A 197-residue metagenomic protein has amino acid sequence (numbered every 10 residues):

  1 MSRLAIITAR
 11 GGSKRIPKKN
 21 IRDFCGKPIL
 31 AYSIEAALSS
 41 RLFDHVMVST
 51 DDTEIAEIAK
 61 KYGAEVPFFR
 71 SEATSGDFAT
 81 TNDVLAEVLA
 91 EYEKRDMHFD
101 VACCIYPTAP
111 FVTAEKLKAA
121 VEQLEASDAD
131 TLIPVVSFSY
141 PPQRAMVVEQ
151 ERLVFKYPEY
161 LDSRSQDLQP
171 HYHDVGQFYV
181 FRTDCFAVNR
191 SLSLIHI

Functional and structural regions predicted by a protein language model:
M1-P17: N-terminal nucleotide-binding beta1-loop-alpha1 segment
R3-I7, L30, V46: Hydrophobic targeting segments
I29-F43: A short, N-terminal amphipathic alpha-helix
F43, M97-F99, D128-A129: Short, high-confidence coil segments that cap the C-terminus of an alpha-helix and link into the following beta-strand
M47, E54-V101, V112-E115, A119: Short phosphate-binding loop-to-helix
T81-D83, P110-L192: Conserved core of the sugar-phosphate nucleotidyltransferase
C103-I105: Short aromatic-hydrophobic micro-motifs that form the base-stacking/packing surface for donor nucleotide recognition
I195-I197: Conserved small/polar residues in nucleotide/adenosyl-binding loops
